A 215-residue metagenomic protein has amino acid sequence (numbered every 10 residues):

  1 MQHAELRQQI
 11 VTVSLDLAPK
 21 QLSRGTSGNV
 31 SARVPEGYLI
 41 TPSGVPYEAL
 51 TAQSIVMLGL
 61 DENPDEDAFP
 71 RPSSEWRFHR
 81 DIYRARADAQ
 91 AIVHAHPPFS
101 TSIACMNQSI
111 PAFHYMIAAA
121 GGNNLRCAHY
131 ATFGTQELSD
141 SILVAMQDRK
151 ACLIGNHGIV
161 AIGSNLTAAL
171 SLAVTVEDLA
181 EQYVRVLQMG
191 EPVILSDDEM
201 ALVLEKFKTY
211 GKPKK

Functional and structural regions predicted by a protein language model:
M1-K215: Glycine-rich flexible loops
